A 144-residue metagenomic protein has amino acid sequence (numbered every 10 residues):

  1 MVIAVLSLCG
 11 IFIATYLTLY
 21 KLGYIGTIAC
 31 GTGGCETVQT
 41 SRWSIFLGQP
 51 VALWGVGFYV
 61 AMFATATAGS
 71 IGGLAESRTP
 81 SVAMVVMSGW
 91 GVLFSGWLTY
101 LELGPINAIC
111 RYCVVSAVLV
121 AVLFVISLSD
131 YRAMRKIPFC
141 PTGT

Functional and structural regions predicted by a protein language model:
M1-T144: Membrane-interfacial helix-loop segments of redox and metal-homeostasis proteins, especially TM-loop-TM junctions
